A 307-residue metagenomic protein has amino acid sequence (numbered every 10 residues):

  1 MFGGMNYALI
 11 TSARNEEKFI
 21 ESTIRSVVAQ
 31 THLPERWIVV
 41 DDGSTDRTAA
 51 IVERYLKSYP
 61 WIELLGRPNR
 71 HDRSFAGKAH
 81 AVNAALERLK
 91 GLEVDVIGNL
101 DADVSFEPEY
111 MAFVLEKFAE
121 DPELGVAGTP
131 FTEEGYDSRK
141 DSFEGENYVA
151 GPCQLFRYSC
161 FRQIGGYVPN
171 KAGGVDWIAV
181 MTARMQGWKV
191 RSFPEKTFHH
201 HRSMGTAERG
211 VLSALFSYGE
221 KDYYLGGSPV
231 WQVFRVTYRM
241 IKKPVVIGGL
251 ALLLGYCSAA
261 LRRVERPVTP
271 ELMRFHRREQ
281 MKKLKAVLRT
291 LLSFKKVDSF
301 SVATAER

Functional and structural regions predicted by a protein language model:
M1-A29: N-proximal low-complexity "stem/linker" segments adjacent to membrane-targeting elements
R25-H71: Acidic donor-binding segment of Leloir-type glycosyltransferases
A79-V96: Active-site nucleotide-sugar/metal-binding loop of Leloir-type enzymes
E93-S105: Short beta-strand-to-loop acidic/aromatic patch adjacent to the donor-nucleotide binding site
S105-D141: Conserved donor NDP-sugar-binding/catalytic core segment of glycosyltransferases
A150-G165: Conserved nucleotide-sugar donor-binding and metal-coordinating catalytic region shared by glycosyltransferases
A172-A179: Acidic donor-binding loop at a coil-to-helix junction in glycosyltransferase catalytic cores that engages
A214-R307: Non-catalytic, C-terminal membrane-associated alpha-helical segments of glycosyltransferases
